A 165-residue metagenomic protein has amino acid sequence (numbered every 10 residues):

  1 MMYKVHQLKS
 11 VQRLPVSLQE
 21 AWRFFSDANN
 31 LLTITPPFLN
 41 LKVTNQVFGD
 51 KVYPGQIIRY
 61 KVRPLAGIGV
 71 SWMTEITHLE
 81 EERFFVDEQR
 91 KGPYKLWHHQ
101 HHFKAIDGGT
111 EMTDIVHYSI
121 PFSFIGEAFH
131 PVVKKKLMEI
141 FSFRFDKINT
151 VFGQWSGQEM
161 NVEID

Functional and structural regions predicted by a protein language model:
M1-G49, Y53: Hydrophobic ligand-binding cavity/cleft-lining segments
M2-K4, V52, A66-I68, K91-K95 (+1 more regions): A generic structural micro-feature
Q7-K9, G69-M73, K95-H99: Short, surface-exposed coil-to-beta transition loops
K9-P15, K61, E75, H102-K104 (+1 more regions): Generic structural detector for well-ordered beta-strands
L14-V16, P64-A66, H78, P93 (+1 more regions): Beta-strand elements of well-folded, non-transmembrane domains
L18, G49, T77-F84, H102-E111: A short, structured loop/turn motif at beta-sheet edges
V43-K91, F143-V151, W155-V162: Glycine-rich portal/gate segments that line the openings of hydrophobic small-molecule binding cavities
E88-E139, E159: Beta-strand/loop substructures that line and gate deep hydrophobic ligand-binding cavities in soluble
